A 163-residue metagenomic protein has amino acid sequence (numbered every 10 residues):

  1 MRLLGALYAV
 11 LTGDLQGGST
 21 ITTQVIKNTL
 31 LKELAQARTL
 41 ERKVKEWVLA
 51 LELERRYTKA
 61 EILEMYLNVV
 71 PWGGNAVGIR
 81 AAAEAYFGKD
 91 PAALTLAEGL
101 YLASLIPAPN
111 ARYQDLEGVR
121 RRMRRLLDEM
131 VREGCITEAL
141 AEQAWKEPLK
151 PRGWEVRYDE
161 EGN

Functional and structural regions predicted by a protein language model:
M1-L15: Extracytoplasmic strand-loop-helix segments at the start of, or within, the mature domains of secreted/periplasmic
G13, G17-N163: Non-catalytic, structured segments within soluble enzyme domains
